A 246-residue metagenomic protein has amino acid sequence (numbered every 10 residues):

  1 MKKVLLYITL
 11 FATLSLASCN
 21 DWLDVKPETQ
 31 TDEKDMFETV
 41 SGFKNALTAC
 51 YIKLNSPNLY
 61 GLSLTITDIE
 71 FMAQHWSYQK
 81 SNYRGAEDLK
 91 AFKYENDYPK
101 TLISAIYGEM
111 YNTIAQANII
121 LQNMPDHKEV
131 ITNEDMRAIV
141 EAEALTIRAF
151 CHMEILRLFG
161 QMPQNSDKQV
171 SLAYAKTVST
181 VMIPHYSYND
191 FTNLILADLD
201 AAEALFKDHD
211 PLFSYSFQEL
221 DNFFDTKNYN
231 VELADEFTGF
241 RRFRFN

Functional and structural regions predicted by a protein language model:
M1-P27: Bacterial Sec-dependent N-terminal signal peptides
C19-E70: Membrane-proximal, proline-rich intrinsically disordered regions
K44, Y83-F159, V181-N193, A201-K207: Conserved, well-structured interaction surfaces
S56, N189-D190, D208-F245: Extended ligand-binding clefts on enzyme/binding-domain cores
M110, D167-A173, T192, N230 (+1 more regions): All-alpha RGS (Regulator of G-protein Signaling) helical domain and cognate RGS-like helical scaffolds
F159-D167, A204-Y215: Proline-centered turn/helix-capping motifs that create local helix->coil transitions or kinks
M162-A175, L220: Short, flexible, mixed-charge acidic loops at enzyme active sites
